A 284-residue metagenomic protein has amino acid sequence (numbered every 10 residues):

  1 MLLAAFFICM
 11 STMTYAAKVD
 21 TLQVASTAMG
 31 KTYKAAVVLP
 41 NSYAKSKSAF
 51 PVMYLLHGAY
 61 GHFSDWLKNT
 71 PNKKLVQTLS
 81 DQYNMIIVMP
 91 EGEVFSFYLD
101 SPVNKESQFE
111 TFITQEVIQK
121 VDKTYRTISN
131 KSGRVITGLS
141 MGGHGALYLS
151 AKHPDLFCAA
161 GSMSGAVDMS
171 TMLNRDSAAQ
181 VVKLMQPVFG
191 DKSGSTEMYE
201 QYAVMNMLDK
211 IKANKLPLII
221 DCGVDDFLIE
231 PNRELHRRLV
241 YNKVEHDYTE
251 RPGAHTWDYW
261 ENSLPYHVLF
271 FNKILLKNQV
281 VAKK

Functional and structural regions predicted by a protein language model:
L2-S11: Bacterial N-terminal signal peptides
A16-K284: Non-catalytic cap/lid and distal C-terminal segments of serine-dependent acyl enzymes
